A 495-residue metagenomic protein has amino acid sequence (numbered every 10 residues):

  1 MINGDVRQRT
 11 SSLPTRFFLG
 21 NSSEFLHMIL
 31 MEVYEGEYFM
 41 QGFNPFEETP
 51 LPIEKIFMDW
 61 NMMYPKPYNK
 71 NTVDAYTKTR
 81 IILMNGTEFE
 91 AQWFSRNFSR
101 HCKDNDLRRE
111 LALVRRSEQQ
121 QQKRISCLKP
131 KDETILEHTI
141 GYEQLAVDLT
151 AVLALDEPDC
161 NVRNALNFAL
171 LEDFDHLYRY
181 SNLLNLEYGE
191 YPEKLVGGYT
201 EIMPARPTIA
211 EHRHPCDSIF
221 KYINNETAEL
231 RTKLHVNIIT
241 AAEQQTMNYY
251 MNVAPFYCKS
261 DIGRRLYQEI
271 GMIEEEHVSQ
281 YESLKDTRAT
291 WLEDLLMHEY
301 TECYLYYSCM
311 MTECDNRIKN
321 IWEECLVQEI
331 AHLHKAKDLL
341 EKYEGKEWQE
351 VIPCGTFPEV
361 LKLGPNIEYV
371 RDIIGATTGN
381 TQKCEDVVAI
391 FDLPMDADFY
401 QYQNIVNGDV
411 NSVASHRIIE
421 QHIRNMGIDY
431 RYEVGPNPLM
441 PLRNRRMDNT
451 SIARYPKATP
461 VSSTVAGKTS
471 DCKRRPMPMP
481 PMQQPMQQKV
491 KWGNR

Functional and structural regions predicted by a protein language model:
G4-V6, M28: Short hydrophobic alpha-helical segments enriched in small aliphatic residues
V6-S12, R16, S23: Intrinsically disordered, low-complexity segments enriched in serine/proline and basic residues
F18-S22, L26, L30: Short hydrophobic targeting helices and cationic amphipathic motifs that mediate membrane/organellar targeting
E32-P478, W492-G493: Non-heme di-metal
P480-Q488: Intrinsically disordered, low-complexity repeat/linker tracts enriched for polar/charged residues
Q487-R495: Intrinsically disordered, compositionally biased tail regions
